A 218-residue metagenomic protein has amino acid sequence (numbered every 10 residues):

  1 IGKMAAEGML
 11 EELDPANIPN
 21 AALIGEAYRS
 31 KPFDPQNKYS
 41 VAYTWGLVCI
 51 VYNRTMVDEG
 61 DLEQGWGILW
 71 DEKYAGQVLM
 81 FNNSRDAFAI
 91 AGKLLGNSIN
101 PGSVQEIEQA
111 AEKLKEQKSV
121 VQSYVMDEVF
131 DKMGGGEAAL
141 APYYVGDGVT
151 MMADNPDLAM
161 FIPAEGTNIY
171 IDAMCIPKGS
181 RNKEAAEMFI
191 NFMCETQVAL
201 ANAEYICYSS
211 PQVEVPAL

Functional and structural regions predicted by a protein language model:
I1-E137: Extracytoplasmic ligand-binding site segments that recognize negatively charged/polar headgroups
G2-K3, G134, L140-D157, I206-C207: A ligand-binding cleft/hinge motif common to bilobed small-molecule-binding domains
Y52, Y143, C194: A conserved hydrophobic position in a structured secondary element of the catalytic/binding core that shapes
R54, N82, V145, Y205-I206: Short secondary-structure boundary segments
F81, A141-Y144, M160-P163: Short, conserved beta-strand edge motifs with alternating hydrophobic and charged residues
I107-E116, Q122, D154-K178, P216: Periplasmic-binding protein-like
V129, D147-G148, V198: Alpha-helix capping/helix-boundary segments
N168, D172, P177-L218: Mature extracytoplasmic/periplasmic domains
